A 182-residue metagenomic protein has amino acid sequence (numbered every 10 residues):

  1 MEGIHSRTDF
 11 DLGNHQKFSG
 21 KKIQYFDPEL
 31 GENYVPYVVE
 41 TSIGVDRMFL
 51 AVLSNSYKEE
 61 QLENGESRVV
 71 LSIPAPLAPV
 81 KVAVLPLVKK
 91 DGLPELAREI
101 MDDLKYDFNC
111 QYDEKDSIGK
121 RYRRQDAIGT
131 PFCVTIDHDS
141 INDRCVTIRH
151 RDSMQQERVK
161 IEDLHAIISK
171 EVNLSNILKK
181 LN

Functional and structural regions predicted by a protein language model:
M1-N182: NTP/phosphate- and nucleic-acid-binding module
